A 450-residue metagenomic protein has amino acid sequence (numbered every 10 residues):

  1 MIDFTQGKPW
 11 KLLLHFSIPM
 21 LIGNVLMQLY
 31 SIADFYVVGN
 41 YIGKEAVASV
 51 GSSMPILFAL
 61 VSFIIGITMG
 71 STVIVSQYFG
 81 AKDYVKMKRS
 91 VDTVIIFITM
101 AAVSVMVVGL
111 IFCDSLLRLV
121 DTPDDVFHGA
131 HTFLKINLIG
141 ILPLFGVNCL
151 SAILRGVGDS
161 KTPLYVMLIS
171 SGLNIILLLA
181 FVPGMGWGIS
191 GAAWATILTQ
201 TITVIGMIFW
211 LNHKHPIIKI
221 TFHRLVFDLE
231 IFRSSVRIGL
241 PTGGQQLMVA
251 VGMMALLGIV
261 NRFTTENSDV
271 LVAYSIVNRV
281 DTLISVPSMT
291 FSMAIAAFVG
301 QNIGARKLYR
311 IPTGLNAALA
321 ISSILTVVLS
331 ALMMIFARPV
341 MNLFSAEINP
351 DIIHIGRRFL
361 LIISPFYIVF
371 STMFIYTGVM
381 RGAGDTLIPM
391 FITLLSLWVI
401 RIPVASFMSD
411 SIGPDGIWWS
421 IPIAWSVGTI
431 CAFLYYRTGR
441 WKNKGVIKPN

Functional and structural regions predicted by a protein language model:
M1-S17, V75-L142, G184-L240, V299-P365 (+1 more regions): Short alpha-helical transmembrane segments in multi-pass integral membrane proteins
K11-T72, S76, P241-N261: Signature of the first transmembrane helix
H15-S31, I136, V147, S170 (+2 more regions): Transmembrane helical elements of multi-pass membrane transporters/channels
M20, N24, Y36, V73 (+14 more regions): Transmembrane alpha-helix boundary and packing residues in multipass membrane permease domains and related
L26, Y30, L60, I64 (+16 more regions): Residue-level hotspots within pore-lining transmembrane alpha-helices of multi-pass secondary transporters
L29-V47, L117-D124, A180-G186, L247-V277 (+4 more regions): Helix-terminus/linker motif at the lipid-water interface of multi-pass membrane proteins
V47-V107, L144-P163, L257, A273-A337 (+1 more regions): Small-residue-rich hydrophobic transmembrane alpha-helices
T68, I136-R155, P163-N174, A192-M207 (+5 more regions): Short runs within selected transmembrane alpha-helices of multi-pass transporters and secretion channels
